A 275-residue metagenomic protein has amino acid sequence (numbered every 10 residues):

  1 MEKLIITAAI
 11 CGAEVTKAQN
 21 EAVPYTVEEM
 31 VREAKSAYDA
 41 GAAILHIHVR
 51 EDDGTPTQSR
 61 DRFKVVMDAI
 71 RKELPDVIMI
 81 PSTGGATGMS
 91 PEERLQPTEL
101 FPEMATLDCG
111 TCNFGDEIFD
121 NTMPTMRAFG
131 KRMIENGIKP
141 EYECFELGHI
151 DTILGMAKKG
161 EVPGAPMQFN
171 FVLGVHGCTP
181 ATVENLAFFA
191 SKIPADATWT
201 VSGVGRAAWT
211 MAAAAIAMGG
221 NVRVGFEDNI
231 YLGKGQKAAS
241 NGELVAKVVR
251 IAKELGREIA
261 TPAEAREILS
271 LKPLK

Functional and structural regions predicted by a protein language model:
M1-A22, T106-N113: N-terminal small/glycine-rich loop or linker at the start of catalytic domains across soluble metabolic enzymes
A8, T55-P81, A128-E135, F188-D196 (+1 more regions): Alpha-helix-loop-beta-strand connector modules within alpha/beta enzyme cores
A18, A43-V66, F114, F171-L173 (+1 more regions): Glycine-rich, proline-tolerant flexible connector loops at the mouths of alpha/beta enzymes
V27, T57-N121: Active-site beta->alpha loop and helix N-cap motifs at the rims of alpha/beta catalytic domains
M30, A37, H48, A105 (+4 more regions): Conserved, mostly hydrophobic/aromatic
A42-D52, M79-T83, E143, A265: Short beta-strand segments at enzyme active-site cores
M104-E227, A238-A239, E243: Catalytic alpha/beta core domains of metabolic enzymes, predominantly
A246, R250-K275: Mid-to-C-terminal alpha-helical segments outside catalytic/metal-binding sites
